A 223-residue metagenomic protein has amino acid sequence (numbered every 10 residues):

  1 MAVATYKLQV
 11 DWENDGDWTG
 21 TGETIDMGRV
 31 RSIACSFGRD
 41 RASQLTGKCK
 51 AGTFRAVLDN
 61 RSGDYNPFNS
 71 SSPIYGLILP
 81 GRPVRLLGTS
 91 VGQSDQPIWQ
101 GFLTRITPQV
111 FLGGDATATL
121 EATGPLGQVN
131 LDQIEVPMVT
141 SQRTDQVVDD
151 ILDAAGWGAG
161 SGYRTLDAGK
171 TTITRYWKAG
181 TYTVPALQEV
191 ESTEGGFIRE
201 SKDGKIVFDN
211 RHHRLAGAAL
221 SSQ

Functional and structural regions predicted by a protein language model:
M1-Q142, T174-A179, V184-G195, A218-S221: Assembly/oligomerization scaffold segments
V84, S141-A154: Short, cationic low-complexity segments
G127-Q128, V147, H212-A216: Short alpha-helical interface elements
N130, V148-K178, S201: N-terminal export/assembly leaders
E191-S221: Extended amphipathic alpha-helical segments with heptad-repeat/coiled-coil character used for oligomerization, fusion
